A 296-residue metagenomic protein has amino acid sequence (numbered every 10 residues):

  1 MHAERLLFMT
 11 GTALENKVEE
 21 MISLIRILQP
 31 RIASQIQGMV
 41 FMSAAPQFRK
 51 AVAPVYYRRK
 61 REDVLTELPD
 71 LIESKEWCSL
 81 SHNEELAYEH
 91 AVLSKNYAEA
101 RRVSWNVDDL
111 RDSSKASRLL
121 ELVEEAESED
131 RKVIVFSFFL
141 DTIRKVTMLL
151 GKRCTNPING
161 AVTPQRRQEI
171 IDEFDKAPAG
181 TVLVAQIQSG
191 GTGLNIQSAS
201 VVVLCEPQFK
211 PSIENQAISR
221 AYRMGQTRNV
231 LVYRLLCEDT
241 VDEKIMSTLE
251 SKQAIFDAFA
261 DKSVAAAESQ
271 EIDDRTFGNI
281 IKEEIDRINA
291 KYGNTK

Functional and structural regions predicted by a protein language model:
M1-E4, N16, D70, E125-S128 (+2 more regions): Conserved catalytic network of the ASCE P-loop NTPase/AAA+ motor domain
M1-E67, A179, Q226-N229: Conserved P-loop NTPase motor "coupling/switch" region that bridges the ATPase
N16-V18, I143-K145, V182-E206, K210-T227: SF2 helicase motor core recognition
S34, V40-R131, L140-D141, M148 (+3 more regions): Interdomain linker/hinge connecting the two RecA-like lobes of the SF2 helicase core
V52, Y56, W77-S79, I134-F139 (+4 more regions): Short beta-strand segments
I134-F136, K145, K152-G190: Conserved helicase ATPase core of P-loop NTP-dependent helicases/translocases
Y222-M246: Conserved segment of the helicase C-terminal RecA-like domain
